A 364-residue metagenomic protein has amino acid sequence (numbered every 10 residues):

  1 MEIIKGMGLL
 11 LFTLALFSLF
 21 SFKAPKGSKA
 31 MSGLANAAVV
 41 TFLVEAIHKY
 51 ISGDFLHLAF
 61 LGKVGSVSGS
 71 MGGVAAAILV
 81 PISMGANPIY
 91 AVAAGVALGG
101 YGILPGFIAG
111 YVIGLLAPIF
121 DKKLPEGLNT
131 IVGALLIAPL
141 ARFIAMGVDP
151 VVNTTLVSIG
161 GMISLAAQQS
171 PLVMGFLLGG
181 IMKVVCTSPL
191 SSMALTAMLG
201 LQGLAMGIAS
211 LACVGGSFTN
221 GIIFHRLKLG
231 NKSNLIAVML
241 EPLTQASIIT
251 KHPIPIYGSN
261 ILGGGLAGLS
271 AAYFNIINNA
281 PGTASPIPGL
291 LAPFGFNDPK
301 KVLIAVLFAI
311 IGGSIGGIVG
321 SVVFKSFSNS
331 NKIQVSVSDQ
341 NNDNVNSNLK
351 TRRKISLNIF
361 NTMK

Functional and structural regions predicted by a protein language model:
E2-V335, F360: Pore-lining transmembrane helices
S328-K354: Short, highly charged, low-complexity non-transmembrane loops/tails of multi-pass membrane proteins
N344, S356-K364: Membrane-embedded alpha-helical signal segments
